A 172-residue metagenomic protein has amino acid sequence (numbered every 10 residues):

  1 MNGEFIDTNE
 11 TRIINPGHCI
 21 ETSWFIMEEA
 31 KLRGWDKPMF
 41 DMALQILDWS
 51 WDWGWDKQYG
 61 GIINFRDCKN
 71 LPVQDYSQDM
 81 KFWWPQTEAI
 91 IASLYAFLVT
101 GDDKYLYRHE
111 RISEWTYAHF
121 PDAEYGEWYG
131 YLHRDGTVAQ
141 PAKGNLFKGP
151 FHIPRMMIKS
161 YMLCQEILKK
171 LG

Functional and structural regions predicted by a protein language model:
M1-G172: Glycan-recognition and catalytic cores of secretory/periplasmic carbohydrate-active enzymes
